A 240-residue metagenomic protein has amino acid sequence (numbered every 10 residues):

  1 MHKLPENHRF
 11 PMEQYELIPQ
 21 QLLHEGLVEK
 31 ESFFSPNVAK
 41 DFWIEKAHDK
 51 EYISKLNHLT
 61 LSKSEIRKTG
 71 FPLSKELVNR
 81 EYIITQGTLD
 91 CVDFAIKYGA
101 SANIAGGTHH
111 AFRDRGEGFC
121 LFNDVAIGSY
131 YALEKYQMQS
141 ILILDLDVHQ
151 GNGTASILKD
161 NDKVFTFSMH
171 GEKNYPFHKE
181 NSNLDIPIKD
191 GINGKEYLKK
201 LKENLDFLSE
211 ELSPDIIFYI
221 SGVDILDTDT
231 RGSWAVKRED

Functional and structural regions predicted by a protein language model:
M1, N37-K40, G171, V223-I225: Glycine-rich beta-alpha junction loops
M1-A39: N-terminal low-complexity, Ser/Thr- and acidic-residue-enriched intrinsically disordered segments
Y15, E25, F34, E45-K46 (+1 more regions): N-terminal beta-strand/alpha-helix entry module and adjacent surface of metal-dependent catalytic domains
L27, T60-E65: ATP-dependent kinase catalytic cores of phosphoinositide-metabolizing enzymes and PI3K-like protein kinases
F34-F42, N103-H109: Short, glycine/charge-rich beta-strand/loop segments that flank catalytic centers and engage negatively charged groups
N37-L61: Charged, often glycine-rich, active-site loop that binds/positions anionic groups
K63-D240: A general "terminal functional-core" signal
